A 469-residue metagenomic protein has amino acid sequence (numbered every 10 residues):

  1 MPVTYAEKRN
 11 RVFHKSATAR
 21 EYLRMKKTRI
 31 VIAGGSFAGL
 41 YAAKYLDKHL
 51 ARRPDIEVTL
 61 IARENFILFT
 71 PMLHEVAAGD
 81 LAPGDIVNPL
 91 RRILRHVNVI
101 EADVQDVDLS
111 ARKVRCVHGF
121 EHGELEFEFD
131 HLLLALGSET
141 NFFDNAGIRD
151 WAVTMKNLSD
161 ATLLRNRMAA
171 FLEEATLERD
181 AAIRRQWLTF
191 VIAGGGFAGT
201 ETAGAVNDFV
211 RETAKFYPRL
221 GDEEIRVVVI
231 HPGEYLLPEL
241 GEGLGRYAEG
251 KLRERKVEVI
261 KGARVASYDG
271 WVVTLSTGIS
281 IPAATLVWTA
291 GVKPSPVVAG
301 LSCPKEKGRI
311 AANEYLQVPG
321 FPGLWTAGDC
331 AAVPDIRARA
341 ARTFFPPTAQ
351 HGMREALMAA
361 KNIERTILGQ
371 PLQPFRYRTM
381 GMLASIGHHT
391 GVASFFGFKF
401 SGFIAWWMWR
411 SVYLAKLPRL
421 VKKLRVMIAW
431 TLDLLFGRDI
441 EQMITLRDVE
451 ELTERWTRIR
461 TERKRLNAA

Functional and structural regions predicted by a protein language model:
Y5, R11-H14, T18-Y22: Short, positively charged and aromatic/hydrophobic N-terminal segments
V12, D150-D180, W271-T274, S280-R354: FAD-site-proximal beta/loop scaffold in flavoenzymes
A17, Y22-D106, F190, F197-L240 (+2 more regions): Beta1-alpha1 glycine-rich phosphate/pyrophosphate-binding loop at the start of Rossmann-like nucleotide-binding domains
A19-K27, N98-V191, V287: FAD-binding core/adjacent interface of flavoenzyme oxidoreductases
G35, H118, L136-G137, T277 (+1 more regions): Glycine-rich, N-terminal phosphate-binding loop of Rossmann-like dinucleotide-binding domains
E57, V97-V114, N207-E314, V318-G320 (+1 more regions): A Rossmann-like FAD-binding core segment of flavoenzymes
I183-L240, Y247, E258-I260, F345-E364 (+2 more regions): Rossmann-like dinucleotide-binding core of oxidoreductases
H351, A360-A469: C-terminal, flexible cofactor-proximal segment of oxidoreductases
